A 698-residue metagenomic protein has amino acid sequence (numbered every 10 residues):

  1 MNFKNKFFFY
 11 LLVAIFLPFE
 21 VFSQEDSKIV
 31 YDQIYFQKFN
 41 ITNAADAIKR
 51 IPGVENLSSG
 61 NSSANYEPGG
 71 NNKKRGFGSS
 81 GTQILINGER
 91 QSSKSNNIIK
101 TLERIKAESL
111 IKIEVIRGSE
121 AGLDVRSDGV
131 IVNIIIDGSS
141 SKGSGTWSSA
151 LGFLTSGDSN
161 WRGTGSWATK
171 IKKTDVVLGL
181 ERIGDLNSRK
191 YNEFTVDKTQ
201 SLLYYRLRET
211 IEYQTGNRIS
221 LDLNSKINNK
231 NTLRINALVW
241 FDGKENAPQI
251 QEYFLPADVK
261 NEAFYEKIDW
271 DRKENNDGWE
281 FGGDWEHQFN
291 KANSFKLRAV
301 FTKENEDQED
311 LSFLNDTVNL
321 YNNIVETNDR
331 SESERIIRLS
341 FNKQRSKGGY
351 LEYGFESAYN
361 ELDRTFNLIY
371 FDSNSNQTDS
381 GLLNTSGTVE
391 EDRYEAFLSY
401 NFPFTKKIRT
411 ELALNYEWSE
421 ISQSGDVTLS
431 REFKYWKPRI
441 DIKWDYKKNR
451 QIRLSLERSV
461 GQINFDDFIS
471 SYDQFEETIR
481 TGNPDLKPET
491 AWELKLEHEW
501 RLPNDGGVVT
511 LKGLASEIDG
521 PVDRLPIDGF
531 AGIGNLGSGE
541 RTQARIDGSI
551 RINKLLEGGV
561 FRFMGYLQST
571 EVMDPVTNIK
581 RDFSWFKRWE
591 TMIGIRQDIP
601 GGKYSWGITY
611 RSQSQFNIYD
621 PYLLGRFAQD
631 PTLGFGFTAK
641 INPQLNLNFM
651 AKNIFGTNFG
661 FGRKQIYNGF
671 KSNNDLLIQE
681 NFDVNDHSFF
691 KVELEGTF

Functional and structural regions predicted by a protein language model:
A44-A47, G70-K74, I84, I99-T101 (+2 more regions): N-terminal periplasmic accessory domains that precede and gate Gram-negative outer-membrane beta-barrel machines
A45-K94: Extracytoplasmic beta-strand/coil segments of soluble accessory domains associated with Gram-negative outer-membrane
E89-R117, G165: Short acidic/polar hinge/loop motifs at secondary-structure boundaries that mediate gating or recognition
G157-K190, S201-P248, K273-K291, T591-I593: Transmembrane beta-barrel wall of Gram-negative outer-membrane proteins
S220-D242, D271-G425, D445-N449, T510-G513 (+1 more regions): Face-selective signature of the C-terminal outer-membrane beta-barrel domain
G387-V389, V460-T510, A515-E517, G529-K554 (+1 more regions): Outer-membrane beta-barrel signature, preferentially recognizing the C-terminal barrel domain of Gram-negative
G513-E517, N535-D620: Gram-negative outer-membrane beta-barrel transporters
F563, A639-F698: C-terminal beta-signal and adjacent terminal beta-strands/loops of Gram-negative outer-membrane beta-barrel proteins
